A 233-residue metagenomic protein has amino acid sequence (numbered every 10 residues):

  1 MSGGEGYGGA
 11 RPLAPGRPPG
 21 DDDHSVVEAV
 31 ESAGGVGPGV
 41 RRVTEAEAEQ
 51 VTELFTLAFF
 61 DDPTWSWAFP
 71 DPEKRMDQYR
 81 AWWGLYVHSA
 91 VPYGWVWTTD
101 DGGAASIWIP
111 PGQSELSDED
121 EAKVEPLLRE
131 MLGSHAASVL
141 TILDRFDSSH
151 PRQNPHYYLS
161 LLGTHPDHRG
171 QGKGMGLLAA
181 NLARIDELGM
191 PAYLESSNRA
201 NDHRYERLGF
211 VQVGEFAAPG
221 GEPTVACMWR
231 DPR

Functional and structural regions predicted by a protein language model:
G39-E53, L57: A short beta-loop-alpha structural element at the N-terminal edge of CoA-dependent acyl/N-acetyltransferase catalytic
P72-W95: Active-site rim helix/loop that mediates acceptor-substrate recognition in acyltransferases
H88-W108: Conserved beta-hairpin
A105-H165, R169, P219-G220: Conserved acyl-donor/pantetheine-binding loop and adjacent beta-alpha core of acyl/acetyltransferases and related
P155-Y157, I185-S197: Conserved GNAT acetyl-CoA-binding A-motif
S160-R169, Y193-D202, P219-P223, R230-D231: Conserved beta-strand-loop-alpha-helix junction that forms the acyl-donor binding cleft
G170-A183: Conserved acetyl-CoA-binding loop-helix of GNAT-fold acetyltransferases
M175, E187-G189, N198-E215, G221: Conserved active-site alpha-helix within GNAT-family acetyltransferase domains
